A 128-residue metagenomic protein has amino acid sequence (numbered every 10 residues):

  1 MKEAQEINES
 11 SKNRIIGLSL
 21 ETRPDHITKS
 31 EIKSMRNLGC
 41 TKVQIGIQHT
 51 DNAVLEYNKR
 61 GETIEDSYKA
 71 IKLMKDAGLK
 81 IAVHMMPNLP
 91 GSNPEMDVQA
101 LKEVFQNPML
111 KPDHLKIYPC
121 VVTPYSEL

Functional and structural regions predicted by a protein language model:
M1-A82, M86-P124, L128: Conserved non-cysteine loop/helix-boundary elements of the Radical SAM core domain that shape
